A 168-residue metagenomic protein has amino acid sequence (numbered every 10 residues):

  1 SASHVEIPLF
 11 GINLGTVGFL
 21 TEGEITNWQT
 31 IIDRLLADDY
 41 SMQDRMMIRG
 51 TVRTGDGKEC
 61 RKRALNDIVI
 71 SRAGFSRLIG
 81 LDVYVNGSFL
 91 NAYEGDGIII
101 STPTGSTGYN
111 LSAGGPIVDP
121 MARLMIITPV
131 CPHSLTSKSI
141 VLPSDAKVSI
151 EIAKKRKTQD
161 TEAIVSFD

Functional and structural regions predicted by a protein language model:
A2-G15, F19: Gly/Ser-rich helix-loop-strand patches that form or flank binding pockets for ribonucleotide-derived cofactors
A2-I7, I25-T30, G114-R123: A glycine- and small-aliphatic-rich helix-loop capping segment at beta-alpha/alpha-beta transitions that lines
V17-D96: Catalytic core of DAGKc-family lipid kinases
L36, D119-P120, I127-P132, V141-A153: Structural signature of FAD isoalloxazine-binding scaffolds in flavoprotein oxidoreductases
K62, I70, F75, N86-F89 (+1 more regions): ATP/nucleoside-binding phosphotransfer catalytic cores, i.e., glycine-rich phosphate-binding loops
V83, G105, V165: Short aromatic-centered micro-motifs
A92-G95, I100-T136: Gly/Ser/Thr-rich active-site loops/lids in small-molecule metabolic enzymes that frequently grip phosphoryl groups
